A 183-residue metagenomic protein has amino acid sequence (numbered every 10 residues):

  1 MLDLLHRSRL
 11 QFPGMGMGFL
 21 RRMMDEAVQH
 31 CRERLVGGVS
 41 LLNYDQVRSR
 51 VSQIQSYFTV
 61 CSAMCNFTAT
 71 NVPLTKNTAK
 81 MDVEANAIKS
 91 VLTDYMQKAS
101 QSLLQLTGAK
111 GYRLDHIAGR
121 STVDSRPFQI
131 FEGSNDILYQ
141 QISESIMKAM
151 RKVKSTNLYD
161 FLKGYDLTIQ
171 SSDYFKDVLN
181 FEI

Functional and structural regions predicted by a protein language model:
L2-F12, M17, R21-R48, S52-I183: Flavin-dependent oxidoreductase catalytic core characteristic of acyl-CoA dehydrogenase/oxidase-like enzymes
